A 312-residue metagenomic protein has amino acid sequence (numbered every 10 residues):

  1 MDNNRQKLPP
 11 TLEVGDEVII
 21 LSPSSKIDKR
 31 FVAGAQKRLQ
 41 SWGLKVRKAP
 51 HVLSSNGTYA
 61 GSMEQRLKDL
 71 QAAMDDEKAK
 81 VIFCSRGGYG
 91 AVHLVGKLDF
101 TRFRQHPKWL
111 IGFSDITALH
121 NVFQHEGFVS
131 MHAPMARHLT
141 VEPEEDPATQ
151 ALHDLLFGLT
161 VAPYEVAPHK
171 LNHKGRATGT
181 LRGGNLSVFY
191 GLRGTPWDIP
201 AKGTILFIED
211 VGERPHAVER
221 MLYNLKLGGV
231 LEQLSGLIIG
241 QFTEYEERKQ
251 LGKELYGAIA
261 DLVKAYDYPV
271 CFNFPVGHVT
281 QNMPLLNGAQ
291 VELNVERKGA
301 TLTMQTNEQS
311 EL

Functional and structural regions predicted by a protein language model:
M1-K78: ATP/NTP phosphate-donor binding region
I20, I82, D115, F189 (+2 more regions): Buried hydrophobic positions in well-ordered alpha/beta secondary-structure cores of metabolic enzymes
D76-V81, L234: Short acidic/histidine-rich motifs immediately flanking catalytic phosphotransfer sites in two-component signaling
V81-V92, K97: N-terminal glycine-rich "phosphate-gripper" loop used for MgATP/nucleotide binding and carboxylate activation
F100-F123, V129-M135, Y266-P269: Short, acidic/small-residue loops that bind anionic groups at enzyme active sites
V129-G194: Conserved anion/nucleotide-ligand pocket segment
P200-K253: Internal helical hairpin/lid segments
E244-L312: ATP/nucleoside-binding phosphotransfer catalytic cores, i.e., glycine-rich phosphate-binding loops
